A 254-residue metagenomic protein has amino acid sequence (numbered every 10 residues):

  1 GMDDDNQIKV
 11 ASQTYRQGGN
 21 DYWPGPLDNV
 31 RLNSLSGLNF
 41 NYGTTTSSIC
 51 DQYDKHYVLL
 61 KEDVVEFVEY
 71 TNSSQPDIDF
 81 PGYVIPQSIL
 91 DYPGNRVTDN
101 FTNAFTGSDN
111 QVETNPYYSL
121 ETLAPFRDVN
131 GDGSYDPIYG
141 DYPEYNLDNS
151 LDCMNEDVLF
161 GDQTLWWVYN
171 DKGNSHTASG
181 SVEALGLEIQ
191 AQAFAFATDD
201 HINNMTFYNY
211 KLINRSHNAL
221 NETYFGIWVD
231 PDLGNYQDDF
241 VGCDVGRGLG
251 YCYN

Functional and structural regions predicted by a protein language model:
G1-N254: A long-range scaffold signal marking pre-active-site subdomains of enzyme folds
